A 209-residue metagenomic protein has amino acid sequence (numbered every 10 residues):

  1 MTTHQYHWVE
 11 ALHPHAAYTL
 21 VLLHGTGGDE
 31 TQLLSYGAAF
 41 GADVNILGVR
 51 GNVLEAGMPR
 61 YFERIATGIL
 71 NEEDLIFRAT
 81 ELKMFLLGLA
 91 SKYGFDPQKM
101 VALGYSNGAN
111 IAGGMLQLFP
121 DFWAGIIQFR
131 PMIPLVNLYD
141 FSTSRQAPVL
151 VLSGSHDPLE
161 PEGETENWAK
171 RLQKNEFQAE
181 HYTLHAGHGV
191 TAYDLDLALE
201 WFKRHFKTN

Functional and structural regions predicted by a protein language model:
T2-F95: Serine-hydrolase catalytic machinery in alpha/beta-hydrolase-like enzymes
H24-T26, L103-Y105, G154: Conserved alpha/beta-hydrolase "nucleophile elbow" surrounding the catalytic nucleophile
R50, I127-R130, L152, L184: Alpha/beta-hydrolase-fold catalytic nucleophile elbow
K99-S144: Primarily recognizes the serine-hydrolase "nucleophile elbow" in alpha/beta-hydrolase and SGNH/GDSL folds
S144-V149, N175: Short, proline-enriched alpha-helix->beta-strand connector loops that line the catalytic pocket of alpha/beta-hydrolase
V151-S153, D157: Short beta-strand/loop motif that positions the catalytic acidic residue of the alpha/beta-hydrolase fold
P158-E164: Conserved alpha/beta-hydrolase "acid-adjacent" motif
E166-A169, Q173-N209: C-terminal catalytic histidine-bearing segment of alpha/beta-hydrolase fold enzymes
